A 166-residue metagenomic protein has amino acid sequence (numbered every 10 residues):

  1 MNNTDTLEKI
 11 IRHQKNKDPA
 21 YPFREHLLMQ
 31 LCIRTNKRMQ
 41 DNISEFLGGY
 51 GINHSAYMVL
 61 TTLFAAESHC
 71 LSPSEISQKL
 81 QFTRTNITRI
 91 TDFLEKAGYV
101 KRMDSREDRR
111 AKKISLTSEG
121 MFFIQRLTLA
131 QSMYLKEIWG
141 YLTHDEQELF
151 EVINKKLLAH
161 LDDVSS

Functional and structural regions predicted by a protein language model:
M1-A20, D145-S166: C-terminal regulatory/oligomerization modules of transcriptional regulators
M1-Y50: N-terminal leader segment of winged-helix/HTH proteins
F23, K37, D41-F82: N-terminal helix-turn-helix DNA-binding core of bacterial DNA-binding proteins
L27, M58, E148: Active-site phosphate/pyrophosphate-handling residues
M29, I33, K37, Q81 (+3 more regions): Short amphipathic alpha-helical segments with heptad-repeat character
P73, T91-D92: Short, hydrophobic-biased segments on the C-terminal half of alpha helices that form "recognition helices"
D92-L149: Charged, amphipathic alpha-helical coiled-coil/dimerization segments
